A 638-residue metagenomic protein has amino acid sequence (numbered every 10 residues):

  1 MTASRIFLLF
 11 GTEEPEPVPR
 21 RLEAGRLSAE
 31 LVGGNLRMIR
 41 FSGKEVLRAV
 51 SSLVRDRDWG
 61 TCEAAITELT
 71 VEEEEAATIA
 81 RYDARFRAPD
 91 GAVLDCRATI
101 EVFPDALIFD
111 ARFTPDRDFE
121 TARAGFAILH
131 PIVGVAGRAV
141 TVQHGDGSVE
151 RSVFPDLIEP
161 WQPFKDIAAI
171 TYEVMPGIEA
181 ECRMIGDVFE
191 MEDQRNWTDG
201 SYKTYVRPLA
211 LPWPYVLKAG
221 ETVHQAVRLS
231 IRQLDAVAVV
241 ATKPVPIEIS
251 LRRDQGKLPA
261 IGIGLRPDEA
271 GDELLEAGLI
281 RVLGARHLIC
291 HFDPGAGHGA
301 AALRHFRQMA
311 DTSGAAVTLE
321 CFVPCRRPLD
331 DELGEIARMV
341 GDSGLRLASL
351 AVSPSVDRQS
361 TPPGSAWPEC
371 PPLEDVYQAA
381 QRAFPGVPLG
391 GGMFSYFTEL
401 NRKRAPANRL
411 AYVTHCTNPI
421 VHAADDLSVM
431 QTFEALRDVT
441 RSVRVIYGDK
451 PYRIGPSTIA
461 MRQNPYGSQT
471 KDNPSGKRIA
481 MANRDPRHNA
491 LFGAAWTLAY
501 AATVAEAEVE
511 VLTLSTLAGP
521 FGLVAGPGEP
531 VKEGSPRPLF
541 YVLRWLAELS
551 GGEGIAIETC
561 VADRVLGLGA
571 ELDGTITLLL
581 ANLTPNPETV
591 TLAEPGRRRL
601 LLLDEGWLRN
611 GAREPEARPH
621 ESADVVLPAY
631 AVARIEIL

Functional and structural regions predicted by a protein language model:
T2-D83, A139, A285, I289: Acidic-aromatic substrate-binding/catalytic surfaces of carbohydrate-active enzymes
R48-L53, R87-D90, T171-E248, H291: Beta-strand-rich recognition/accessory modules
V54-D110, E192-Q194, T198-S201: Extended, loop-rich substrate-binding clefts of extracytoplasmic carbohydrate-active enzymes
D105-F189, L603-G611: Polysaccharide-binding surfaces and accessory modules of carbohydrate-active proteins
G220, I454-V542, I557-C560, V565: Aromatic/acidic polysaccharide-binding cleft in carbohydrate-active enzymes
G264-G297, H305, M309-S313: Catalytic domains of carbohydrate-active enzymes, especially glycoside hydrolases
C560-P595, L603-E605: Carbohydrate-binding surface patches
P615-L638: C-terminal beta-strand-rich structural cap/linker in extracellular carbohydrate-active enzymes
